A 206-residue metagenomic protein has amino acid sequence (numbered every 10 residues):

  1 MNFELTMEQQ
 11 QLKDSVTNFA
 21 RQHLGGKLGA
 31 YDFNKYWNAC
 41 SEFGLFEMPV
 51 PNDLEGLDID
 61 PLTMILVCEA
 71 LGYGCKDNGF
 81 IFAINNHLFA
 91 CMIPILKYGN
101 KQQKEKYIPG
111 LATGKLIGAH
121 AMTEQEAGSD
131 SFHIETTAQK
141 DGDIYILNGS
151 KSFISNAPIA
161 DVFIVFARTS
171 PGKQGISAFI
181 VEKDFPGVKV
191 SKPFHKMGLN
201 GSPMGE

Functional and structural regions predicted by a protein language model:
M1-I84, Q102-K106, G110-T113: Amphipathic, small/basic residue-rich leader segments at the start of a protein or domain
Q9, A20, G44, V67 (+5 more regions): Buried hydrophobic positions in well-ordered alpha/beta secondary-structure cores of metabolic enzymes
G79-Q102, G128-D130: N-terminal glycine-rich flavin-associated loop
L111, E126-S129, F153-N156, R168-S170 (+1 more regions): Short Gly/Pro-enriched turn/cap motifs at secondary-structure boundaries
G114-M122: A short, Trp-centered hydrophobic/proline-enriched beta-strand micro-motif
D130-N148: Cytochrome P450 C-terminal beta-domain/meander region
H133-E135, P186-E206: Flexible, small-/acidic-enriched active-site or ligand-binding loops
I144, N148-S191: A short core secondary-structure module
